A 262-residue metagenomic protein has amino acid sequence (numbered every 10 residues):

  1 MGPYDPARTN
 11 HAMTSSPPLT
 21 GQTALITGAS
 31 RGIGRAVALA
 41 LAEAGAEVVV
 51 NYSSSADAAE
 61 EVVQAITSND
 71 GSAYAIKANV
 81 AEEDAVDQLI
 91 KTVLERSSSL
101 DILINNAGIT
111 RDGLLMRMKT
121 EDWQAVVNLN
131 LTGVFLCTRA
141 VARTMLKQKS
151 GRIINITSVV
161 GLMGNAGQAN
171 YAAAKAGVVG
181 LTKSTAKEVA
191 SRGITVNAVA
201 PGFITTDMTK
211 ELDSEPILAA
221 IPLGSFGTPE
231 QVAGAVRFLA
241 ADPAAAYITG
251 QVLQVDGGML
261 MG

Functional and structural regions predicted by a protein language model:
T23, S30-R31: Conserved glycine-rich cofactor-binding loop
L114-L115, D122-V127, I153, I217: Substrate-binding pocket helix/loop in short-chain dehydrogenase/reductase
T138, A174, T182: Active-site helix of classical SDR
R143, K187-S191: Alpha-helical segment proximal to the catalytic Tyr-Lys
S150, T228-V255, M259-L260: C-terminal substrate-recognition "lid" of short-chain dehydrogenase/reductases
S158: Residue(s) in the substrate-gating loop at a strand-loop-helix junction that position the organic substrate next
A190, T195, I248-T249: Short, small/polar-rich loop/turn modules that mediate ligand/substrate recognition or access, typified
